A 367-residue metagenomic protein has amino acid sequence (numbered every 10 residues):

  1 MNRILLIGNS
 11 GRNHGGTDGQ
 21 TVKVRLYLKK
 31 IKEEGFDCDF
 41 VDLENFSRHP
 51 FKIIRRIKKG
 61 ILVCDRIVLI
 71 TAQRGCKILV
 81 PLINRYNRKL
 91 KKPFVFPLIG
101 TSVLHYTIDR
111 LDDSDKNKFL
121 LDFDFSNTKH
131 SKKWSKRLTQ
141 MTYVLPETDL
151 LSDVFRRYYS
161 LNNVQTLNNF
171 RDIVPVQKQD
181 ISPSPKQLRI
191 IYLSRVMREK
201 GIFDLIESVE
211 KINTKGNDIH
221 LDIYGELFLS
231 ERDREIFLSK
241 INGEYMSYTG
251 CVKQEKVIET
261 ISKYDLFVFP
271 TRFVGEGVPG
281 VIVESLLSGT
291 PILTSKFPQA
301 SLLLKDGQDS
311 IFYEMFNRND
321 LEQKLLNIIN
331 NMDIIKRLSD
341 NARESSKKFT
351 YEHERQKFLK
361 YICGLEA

Functional and structural regions predicted by a protein language model:
V22-L26, L188, M197-K211: A conserved mid-protein helix/loop that constitutes part of the nucleotide-sugar donor-binding site
F46, L150-L151, L167-Q177, E226-F228: Short beta-strand->alpha-helix junction loop in the catalytic core of nucleotide-activated group-transfer enzymes
R85, K89, S114-V144: Membrane-proximal helix-turn-helix segments that form the acceptor-binding/catalytic region of lipid-linked
R156-R157, T166-Q187: Acidic anion/phosphate-binding donor-loop and adjacent secondary structure in glycosyltransferase catalytic cores
R234-K253: Nucleotide-activated donor-binding/catalytic signature segment of Leloir-type glycosyltransferases, i.e., the conserved
S262-E276, T290: Acidic donor-binding loop of glycosyltransferase active sites
L287, P291-T294: Short hydrophobic beta-strand element within catalytic cores of glycosyltransferases and related nucleotide-activated
D306-G307, I311-R318, N327-D333, K347: Conserved acidic donor-binding segment of nucleotide-sugar-dependent glycosyltransferases
